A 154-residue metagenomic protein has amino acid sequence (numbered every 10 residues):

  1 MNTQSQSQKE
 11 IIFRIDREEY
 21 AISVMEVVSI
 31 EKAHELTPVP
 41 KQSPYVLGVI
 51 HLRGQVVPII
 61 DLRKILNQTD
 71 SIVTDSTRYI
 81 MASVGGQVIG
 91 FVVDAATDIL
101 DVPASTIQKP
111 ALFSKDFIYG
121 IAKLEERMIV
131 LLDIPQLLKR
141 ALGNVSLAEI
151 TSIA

Functional and structural regions predicted by a protein language model:
M1-A154: An acidic, low-aromatic, low-complexity terminal/linker signal
